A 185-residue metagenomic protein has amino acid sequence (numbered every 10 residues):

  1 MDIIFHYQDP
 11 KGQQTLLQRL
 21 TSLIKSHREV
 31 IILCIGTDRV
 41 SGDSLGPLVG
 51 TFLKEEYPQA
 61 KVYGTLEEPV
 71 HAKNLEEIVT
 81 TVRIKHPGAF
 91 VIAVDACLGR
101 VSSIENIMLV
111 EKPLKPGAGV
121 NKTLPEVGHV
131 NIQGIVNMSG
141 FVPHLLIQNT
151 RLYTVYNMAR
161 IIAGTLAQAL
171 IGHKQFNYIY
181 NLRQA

Functional and structural regions predicted by a protein language model:
M1-V91, A96-A185: N-terminal catalytic or cofactor-binding beta/alpha core of small enzyme domains
